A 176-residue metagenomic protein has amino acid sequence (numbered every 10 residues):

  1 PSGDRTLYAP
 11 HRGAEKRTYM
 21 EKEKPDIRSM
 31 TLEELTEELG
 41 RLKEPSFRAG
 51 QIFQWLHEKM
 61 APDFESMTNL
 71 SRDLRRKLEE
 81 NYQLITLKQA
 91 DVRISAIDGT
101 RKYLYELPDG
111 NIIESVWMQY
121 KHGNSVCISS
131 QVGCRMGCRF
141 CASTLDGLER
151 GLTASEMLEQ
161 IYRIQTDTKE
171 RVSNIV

Functional and structural regions predicted by a protein language model:
R12-G13, A142: N-terminal low-complexity, intrinsically disordered patches enriched in charged
Y19-N124: Flexible, acidic/Gly-rich N-terminal and inter-domain linker regions that tether and position cofactor-handling modules
N111-V176: Conserved Radical SAM active-site core
